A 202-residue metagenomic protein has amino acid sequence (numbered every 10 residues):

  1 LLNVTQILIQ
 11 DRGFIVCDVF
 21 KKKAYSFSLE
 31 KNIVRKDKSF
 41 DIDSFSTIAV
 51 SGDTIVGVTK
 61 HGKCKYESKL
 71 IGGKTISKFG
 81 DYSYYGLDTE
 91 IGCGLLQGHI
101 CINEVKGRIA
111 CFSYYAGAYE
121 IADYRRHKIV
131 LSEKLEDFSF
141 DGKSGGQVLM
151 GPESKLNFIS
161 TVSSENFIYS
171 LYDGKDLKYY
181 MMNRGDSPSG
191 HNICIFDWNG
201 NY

Functional and structural regions predicted by a protein language model:
L1-I15, D88: Blade-loop segments of beta-propeller domains
L1-L2, I76-L95, I129-E153: Surface-exposed loop and turn segments in beta-propeller and other repeat-based domains that flank or scaffold
T5-Q10, S46-S51, G92-G107, E153-S164: Structural signature of eukaryotic scaffold interfaces centered on beta-propeller domains
I9-D11, V16-F20, G57-G62, N103-E104 (+2 more regions): Conserved beta-strand positions in repeat-built beta-propeller and related beta-rich domains
D18-T54, V58, C64, Y84-Y85: Asp-box/WD-like beta-propeller blade repeats and closely related beta-sheet repeat scaffolds
S28-N32, L70-K74, D123-H127, D197-N201: Short loop/turn segments that connect beta-strands within beta-propeller blades
S68-K69, N183-N201: Beta-propeller blade signature
S170-S189: Short, conserved, GDST-rich strand-edge loop motifs in beta-rich repeat architectures
